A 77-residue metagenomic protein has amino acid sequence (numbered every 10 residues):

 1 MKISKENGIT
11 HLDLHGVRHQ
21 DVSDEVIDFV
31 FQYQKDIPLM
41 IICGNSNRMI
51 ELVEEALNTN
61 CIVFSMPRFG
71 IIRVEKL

Functional and structural regions predicted by a protein language model:
M1-L77: Long, charged, low-complexity intrinsically disordered regions
